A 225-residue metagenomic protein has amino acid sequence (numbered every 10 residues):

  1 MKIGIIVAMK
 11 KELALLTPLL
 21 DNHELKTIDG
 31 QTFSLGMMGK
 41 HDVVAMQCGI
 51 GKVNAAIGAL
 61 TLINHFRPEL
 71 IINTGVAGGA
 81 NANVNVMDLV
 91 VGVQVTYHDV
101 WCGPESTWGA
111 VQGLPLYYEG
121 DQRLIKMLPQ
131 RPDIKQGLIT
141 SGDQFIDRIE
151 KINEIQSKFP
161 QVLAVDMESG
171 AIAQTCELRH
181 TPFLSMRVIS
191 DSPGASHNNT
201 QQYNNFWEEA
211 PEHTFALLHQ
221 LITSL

Functional and structural regions predicted by a protein language model:
M1-H65: N-terminal short beta-loop-beta anion/metal-coordinating cradle
M9, G78, V95, S141-Q144 (+2 more regions): Glycine-rich beta-alpha junction loops
L15-T17, A56, N81-V84, V100-W101 (+1 more regions): Short glycine-/acidic-enriched loop or helix-start segments at secondary-structure transitions that form or flank
R67-I72: Proline-aspartate-enriched helix->loop->beta-strand connector
A80-F159: Mid-sequence, gly/pro-rich, charge-dense loop/helix-turn segments that line enzyme active sites
I146-Q201: A C-terminal functional module that forms or caps the active site or interfaces directly with catalytic machinery
F183, V188-L225: Regulatory input/activation interfaces that engage signals or partners
